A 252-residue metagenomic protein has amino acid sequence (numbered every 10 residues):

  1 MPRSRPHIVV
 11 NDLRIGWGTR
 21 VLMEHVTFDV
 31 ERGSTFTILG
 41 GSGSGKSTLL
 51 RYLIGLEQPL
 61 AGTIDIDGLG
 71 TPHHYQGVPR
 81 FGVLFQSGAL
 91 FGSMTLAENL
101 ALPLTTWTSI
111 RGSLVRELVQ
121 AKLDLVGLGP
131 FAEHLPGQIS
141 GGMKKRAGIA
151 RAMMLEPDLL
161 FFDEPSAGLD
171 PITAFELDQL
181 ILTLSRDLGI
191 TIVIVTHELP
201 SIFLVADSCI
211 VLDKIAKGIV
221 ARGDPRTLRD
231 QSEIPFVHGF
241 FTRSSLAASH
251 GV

Functional and structural regions predicted by a protein language model:
I54: Helix-to-loop junction immediately C-terminal to a conserved catalytic motif
G70-G82, T106, G112, L228-S232: ABC ATPase NBD coupling module
G112-F131: Conserved ABC ATPase "signature" region
L135-I139, M143: Conserved ABC ATPase signature
E156: Conserved catalytic motifs of ABC-family nucleotide-binding domains
L160-D163: Catalytic Walker B motif of ABC-type/P-loop ATPase nucleotide-binding domains
P171-T173: Helix N-cap at the start of a conserved alpha-helix in ABC-type nucleotide-binding domains
